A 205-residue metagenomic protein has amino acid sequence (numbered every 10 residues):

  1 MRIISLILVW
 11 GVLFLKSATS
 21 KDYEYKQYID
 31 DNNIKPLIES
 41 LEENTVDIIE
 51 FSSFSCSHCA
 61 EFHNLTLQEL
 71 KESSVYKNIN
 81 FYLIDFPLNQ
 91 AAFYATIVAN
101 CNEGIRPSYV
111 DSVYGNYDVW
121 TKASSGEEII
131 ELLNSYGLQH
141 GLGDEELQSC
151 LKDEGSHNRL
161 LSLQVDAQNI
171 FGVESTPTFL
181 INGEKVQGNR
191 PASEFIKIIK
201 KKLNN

Functional and structural regions predicted by a protein language model:
R2-S20: Classical Sec-dependent N-terminal signal peptides that target proteins to the secretory pathway
T19-K21, S53, K71, S135-N205: C-terminal cap of thioredoxin/glutaredoxin-like
D22-I29: N-terminal low-complexity, Pro/Thr/Ser-rich intrinsically disordered segments that act as propeptides or flexible
I29-V46: A short beta-strand-turn-helix
E42, S74-Y76, G172-E174: Extracellular/periplasmic catalytic domains that process cell-envelope and extracellular macromolecules
N44-D47, Y94, S175: Envelope-exposed proteins and targeting segments
D47-E50, F81-L83, T178-L180: Soluble periplasmic/extracytoplasmic beta-strand elements of cell-envelope proteins
S52-F54, A60-L138: Structural alpha/beta surface segment adjacent to cysteine/selenocysteine redox centers across thiol/disulfide enzymes
